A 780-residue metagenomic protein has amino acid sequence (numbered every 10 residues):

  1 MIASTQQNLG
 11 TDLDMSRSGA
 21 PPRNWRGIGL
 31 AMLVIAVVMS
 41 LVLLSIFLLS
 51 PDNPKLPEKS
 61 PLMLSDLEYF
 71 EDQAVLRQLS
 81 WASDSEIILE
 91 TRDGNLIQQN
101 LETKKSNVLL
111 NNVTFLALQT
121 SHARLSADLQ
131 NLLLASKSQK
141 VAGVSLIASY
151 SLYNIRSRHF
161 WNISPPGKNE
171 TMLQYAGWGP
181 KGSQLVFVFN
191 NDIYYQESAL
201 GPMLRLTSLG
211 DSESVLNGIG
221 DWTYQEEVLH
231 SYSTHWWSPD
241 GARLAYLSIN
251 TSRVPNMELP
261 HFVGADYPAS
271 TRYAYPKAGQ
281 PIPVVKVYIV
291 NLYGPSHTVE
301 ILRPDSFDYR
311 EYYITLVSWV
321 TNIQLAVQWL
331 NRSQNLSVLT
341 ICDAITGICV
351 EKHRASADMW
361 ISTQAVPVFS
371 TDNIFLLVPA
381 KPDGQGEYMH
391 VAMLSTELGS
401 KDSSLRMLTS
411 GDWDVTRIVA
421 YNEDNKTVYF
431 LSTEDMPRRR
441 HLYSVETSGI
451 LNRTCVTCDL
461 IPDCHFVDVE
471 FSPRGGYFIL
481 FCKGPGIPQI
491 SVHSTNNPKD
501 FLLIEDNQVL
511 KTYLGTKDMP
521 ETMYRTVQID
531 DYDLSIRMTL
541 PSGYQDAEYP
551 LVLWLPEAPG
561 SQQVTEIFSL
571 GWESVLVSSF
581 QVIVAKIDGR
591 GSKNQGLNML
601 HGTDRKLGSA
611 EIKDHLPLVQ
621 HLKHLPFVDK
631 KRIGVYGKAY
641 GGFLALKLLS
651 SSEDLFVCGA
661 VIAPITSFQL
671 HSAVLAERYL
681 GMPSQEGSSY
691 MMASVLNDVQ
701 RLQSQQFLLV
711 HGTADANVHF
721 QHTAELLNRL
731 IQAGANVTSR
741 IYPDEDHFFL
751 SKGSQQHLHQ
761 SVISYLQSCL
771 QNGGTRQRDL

Functional and structural regions predicted by a protein language model:
M1-F471, G476-Y477, K483-P488, T565 (+1 more regions): Beta-propeller folds
D66, V108, N162, R205 (+11 more regions): Conserved beta-strand positions that form and line the central face of beta-propeller blades
S138, R156, A355, S542 (+3 more regions): Short beta-to-alpha linker loops that shape the active-site pocket of alpha/beta-hydrolase fold enzymes
L209-D221, N507-Y640, L644-K647, S651 (+2 more regions): Cap/lid segment of the alpha/beta-hydrolase catalytic domain
I249, L330, P379, W554-G560 (+2 more regions): Glycine-rich His-Gly loop
V327-Q334, L376-Q385, D435, K483-G484 (+7 more regions): C-terminal substrate/ligand-recognition segments
C482-I504: Blade-level signature of beta-propeller repeat domains, shared across WD40, Kelch, NHL, RCC1 and BNR/Asp-box propellers
E573, K586-L780: Active-site-proximal cap/loop segments of hydrolase catalytic domains
